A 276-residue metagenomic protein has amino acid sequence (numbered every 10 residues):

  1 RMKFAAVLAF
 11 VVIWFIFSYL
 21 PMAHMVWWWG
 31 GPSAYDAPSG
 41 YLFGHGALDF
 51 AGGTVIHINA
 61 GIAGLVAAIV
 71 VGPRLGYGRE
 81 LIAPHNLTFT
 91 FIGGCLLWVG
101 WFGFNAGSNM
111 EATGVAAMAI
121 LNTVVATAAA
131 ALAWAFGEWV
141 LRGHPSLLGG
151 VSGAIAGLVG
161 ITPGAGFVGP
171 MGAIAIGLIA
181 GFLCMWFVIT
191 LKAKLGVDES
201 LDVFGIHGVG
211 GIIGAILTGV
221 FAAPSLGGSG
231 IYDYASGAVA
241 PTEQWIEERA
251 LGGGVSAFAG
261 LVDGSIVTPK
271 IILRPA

Functional and structural regions predicted by a protein language model:
M2-V262: Glycine- and aromatic-enriched membrane alpha-helices
F258-A276: C-terminal capping/lid region of NAD(P)-dependent oxidoreductase domains
